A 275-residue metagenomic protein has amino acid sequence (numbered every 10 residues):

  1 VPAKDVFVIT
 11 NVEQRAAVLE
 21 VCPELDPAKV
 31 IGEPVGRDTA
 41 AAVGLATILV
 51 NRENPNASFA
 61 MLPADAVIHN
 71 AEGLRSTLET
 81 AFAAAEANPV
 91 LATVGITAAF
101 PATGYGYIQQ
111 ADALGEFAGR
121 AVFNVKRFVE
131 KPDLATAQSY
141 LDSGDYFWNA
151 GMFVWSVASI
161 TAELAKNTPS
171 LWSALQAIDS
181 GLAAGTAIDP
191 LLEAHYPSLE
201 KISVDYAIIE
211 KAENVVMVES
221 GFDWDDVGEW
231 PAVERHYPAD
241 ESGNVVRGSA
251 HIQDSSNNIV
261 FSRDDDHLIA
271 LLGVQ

Functional and structural regions predicted by a protein language model:
V1-P63, V67-E79, I96: Conserved N-terminal catalytic core of the sugar/cofactor nucleotidyltransferase
T10, L62, P132, W155 (+1 more regions): A conserved hydrophobic position in a structured secondary element of the catalytic/binding core that shapes
V30, L91-T93, M217: Conserved beta-strand scaffold positions in the cores of enzyme catalytic domains, especially in NTP/NDP-utilizing
G36-A41, F100-A102, L134-T136, W224-D225: A short acidic, often aromatic-flanked loop/helix-cap motif at beta-alpha or helix-coil junctions that lines enzyme
A46, D65, I108, S156 (+1 more regions): Residue-level signal for inorganic ion chemistry
R52-N54, A60-M61, I68, A84-E86 (+7 more regions): Solvent-exposed alpha-helices and their adjacent loops that cap or buttress functional pockets in soluble metabolic
A71-Y196, D265: Conserved core of the sugar-phosphate nucleotidyltransferase
V157-Q275: Left-handed beta-helix
